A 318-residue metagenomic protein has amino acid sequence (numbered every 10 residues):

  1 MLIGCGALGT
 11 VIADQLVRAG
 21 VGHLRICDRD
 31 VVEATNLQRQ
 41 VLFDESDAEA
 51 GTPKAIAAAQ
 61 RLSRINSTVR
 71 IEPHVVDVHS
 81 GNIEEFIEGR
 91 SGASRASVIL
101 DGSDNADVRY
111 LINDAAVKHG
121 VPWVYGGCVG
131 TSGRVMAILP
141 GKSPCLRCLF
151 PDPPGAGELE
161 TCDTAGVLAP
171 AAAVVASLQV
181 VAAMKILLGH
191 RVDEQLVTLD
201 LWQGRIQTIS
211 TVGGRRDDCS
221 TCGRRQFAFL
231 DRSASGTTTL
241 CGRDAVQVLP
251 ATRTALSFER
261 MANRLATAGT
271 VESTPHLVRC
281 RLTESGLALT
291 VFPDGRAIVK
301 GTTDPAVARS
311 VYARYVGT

Functional and structural regions predicted by a protein language model:
M1-T318: Adenine nucleotide-associated cytosolic modules
